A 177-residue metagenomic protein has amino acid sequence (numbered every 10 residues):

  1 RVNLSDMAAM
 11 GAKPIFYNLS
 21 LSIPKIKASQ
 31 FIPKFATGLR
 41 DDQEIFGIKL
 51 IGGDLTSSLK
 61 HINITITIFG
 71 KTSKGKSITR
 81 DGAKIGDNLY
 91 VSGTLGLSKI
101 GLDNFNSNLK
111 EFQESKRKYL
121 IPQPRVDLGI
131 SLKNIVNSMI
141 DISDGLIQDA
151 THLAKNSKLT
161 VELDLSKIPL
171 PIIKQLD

Functional and structural regions predicted by a protein language model:
R1-D177: Helix-biased detector of long, well-ordered alpha-helical tracts
